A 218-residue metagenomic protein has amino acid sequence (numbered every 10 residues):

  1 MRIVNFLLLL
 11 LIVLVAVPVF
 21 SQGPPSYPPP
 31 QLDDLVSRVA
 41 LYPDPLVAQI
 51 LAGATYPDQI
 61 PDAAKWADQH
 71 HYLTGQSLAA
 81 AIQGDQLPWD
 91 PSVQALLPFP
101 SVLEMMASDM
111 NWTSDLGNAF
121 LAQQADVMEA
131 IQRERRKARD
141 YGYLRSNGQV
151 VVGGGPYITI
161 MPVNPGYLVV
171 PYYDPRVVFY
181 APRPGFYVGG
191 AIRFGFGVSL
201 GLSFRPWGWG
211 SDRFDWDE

Functional and structural regions predicted by a protein language model:
M1-I3: N-terminal secretory signal peptides that target proteins for export/translocation
F6-P18: Bacterial N-terminal signal peptides
V19-E218: N-terminal low-complexity segments enriched in Gly/Pro/Tyr/Ser
